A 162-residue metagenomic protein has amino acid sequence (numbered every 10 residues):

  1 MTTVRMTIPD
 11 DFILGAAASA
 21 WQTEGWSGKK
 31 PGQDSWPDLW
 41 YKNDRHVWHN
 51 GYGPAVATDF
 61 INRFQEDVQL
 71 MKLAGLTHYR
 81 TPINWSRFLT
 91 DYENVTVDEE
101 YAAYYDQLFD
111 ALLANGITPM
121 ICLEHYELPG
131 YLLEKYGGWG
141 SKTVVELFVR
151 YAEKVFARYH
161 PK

Functional and structural regions predicted by a protein language model:
T2-D98, A102, L108-A111: N-terminal structural segment of carbohydrate-active enzymes
V68-K162: Substrate-binding cleft and catalytic face of glycoside hydrolase catalytic domains, especially the flexible beta-alpha
